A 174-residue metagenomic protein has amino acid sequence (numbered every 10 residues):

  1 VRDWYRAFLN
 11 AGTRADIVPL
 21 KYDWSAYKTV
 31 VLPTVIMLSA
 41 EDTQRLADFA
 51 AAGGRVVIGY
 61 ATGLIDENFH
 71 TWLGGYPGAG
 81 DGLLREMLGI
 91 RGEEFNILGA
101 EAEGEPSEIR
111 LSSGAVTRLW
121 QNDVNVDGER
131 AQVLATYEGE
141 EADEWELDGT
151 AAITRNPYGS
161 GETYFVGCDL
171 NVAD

Functional and structural regions predicted by a protein language model:
V1-D174: Carbohydrate-binding surfaces of carbohydrate-active enzymes
